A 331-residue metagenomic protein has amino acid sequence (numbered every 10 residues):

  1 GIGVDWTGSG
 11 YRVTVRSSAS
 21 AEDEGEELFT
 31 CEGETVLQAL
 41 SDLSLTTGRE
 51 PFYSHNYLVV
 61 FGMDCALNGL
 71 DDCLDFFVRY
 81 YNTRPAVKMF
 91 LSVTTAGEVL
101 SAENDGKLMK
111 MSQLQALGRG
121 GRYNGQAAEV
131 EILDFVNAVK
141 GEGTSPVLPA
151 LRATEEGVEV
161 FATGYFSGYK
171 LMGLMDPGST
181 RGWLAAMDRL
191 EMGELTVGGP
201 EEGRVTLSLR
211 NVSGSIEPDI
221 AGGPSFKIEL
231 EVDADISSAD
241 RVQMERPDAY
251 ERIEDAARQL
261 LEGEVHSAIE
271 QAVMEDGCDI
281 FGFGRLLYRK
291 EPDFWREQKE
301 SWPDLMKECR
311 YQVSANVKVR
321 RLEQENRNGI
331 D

Functional and structural regions predicted by a protein language model:
G1-D331: Membrane-proximal alpha-helical signals and transmembrane carboxylates
